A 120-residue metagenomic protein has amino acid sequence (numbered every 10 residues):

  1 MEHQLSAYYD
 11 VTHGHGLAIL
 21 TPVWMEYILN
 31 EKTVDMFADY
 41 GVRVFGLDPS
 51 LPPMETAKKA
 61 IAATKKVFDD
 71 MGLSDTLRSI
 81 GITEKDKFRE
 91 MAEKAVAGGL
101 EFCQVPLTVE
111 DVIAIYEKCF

Functional and structural regions predicted by a protein language model:
M1-A63: Active-site segments that bind and position negatively charged phosphate/pyrophosphate groups
R43-F120: C-terminal charged capping/lid subdomain of soluble metabolic enzymes
